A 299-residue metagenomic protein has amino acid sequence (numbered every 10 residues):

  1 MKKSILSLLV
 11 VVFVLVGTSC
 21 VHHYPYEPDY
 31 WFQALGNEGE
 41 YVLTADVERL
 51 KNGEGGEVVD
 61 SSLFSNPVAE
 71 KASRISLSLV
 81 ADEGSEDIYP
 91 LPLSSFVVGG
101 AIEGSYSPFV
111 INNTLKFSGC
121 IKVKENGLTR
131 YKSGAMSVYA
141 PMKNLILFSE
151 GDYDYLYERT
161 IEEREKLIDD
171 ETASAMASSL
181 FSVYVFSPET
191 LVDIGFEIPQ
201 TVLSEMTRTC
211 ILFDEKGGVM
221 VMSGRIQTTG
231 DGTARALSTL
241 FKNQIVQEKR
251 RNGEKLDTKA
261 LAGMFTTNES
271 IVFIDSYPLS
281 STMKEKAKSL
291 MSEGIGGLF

Functional and structural regions predicted by a protein language model:
M1-L9: Bacterial N-terminal signal peptides that target proteins for export
L8-G17: Bacterial N-terminal signal peptides
C20-Y24: Bacterial signal peptide processing site
P25-L79, I121-S223, G232-T233, N243: An internal, short helix-loop-strand segment that often contains or flanks glycine-aspartate motifs
L77-S105, L212-G232: A short acidic-to-branched-hydrophobic micro-motif
A101-I102, L147, P278: Generic amphipathic alpha-helical segments used as scaffolds and interaction surfaces in large, multi-domain proteins
S105-N144, L237-N268: Short Gly/Thr-rich strand-loop-strand
Y184-F299: Leucine-rich, highly hydrophobic segment in Treponema pallidum outer-membrane-associated proteins
